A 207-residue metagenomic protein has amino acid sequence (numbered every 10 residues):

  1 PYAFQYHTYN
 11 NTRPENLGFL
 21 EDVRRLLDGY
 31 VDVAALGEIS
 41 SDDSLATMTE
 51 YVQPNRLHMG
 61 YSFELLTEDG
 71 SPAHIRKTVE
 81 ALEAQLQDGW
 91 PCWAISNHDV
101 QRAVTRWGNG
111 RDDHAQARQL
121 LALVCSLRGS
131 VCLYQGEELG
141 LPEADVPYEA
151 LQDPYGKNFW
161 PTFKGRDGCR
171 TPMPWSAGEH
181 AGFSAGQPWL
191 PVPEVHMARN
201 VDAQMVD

Functional and structural regions predicted by a protein language model:
P1-D207: Active-site and adjacent substrate-binding regions of carbohydrate-active enzymes
